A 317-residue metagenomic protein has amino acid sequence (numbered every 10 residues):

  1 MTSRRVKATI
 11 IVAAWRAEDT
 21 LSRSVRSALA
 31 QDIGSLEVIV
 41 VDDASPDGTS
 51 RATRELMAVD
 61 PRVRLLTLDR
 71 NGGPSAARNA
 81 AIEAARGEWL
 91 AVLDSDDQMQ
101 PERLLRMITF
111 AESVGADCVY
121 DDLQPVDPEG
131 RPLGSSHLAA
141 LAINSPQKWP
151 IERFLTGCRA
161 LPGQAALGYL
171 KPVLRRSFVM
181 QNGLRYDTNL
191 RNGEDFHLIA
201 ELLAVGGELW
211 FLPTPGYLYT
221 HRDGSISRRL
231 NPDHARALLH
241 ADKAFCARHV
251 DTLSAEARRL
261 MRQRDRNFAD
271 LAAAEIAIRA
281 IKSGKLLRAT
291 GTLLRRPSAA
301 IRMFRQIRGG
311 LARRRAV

Functional and structural regions predicted by a protein language model:
M1-D233, L311-R314: Nucleotide-sugar donor-binding/catalytic module of glycosyltransferases that assemble extracellular/cell-envelope
S3, H197, A204, L209-V317: C-terminal subregions of glycosyltransferases and related glycan-biosynthesis enzymes
